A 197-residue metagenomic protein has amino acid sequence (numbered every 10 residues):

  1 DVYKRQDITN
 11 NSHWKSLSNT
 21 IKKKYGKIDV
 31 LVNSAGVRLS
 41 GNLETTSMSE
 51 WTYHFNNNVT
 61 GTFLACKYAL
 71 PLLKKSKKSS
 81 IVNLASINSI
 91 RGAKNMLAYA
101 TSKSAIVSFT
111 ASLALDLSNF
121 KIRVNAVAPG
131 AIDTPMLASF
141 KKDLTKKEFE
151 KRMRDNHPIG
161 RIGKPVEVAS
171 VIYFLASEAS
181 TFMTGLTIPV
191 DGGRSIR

Functional and structural regions predicted by a protein language model:
D1-Y3: Short, small-residue-biased leader/transition segments that mark boundaries at the very start of proteins
N42-L43, E50-F55, F149, M153: Substrate-binding pocket helix/loop in short-chain dehydrogenase/reductase
T46, G92-A100, S112, F140: Active-site loop-to-helix junction immediately N-terminal to the catalytic Tyr of the SDR YXXXK motif in Rossmann-fold
C66, S102: Active-site helix of classical SDR
P71, L115-N119, T181: Alpha-helical segment proximal to the catalytic Tyr-Lys
S86: Residue(s) in the substrate-gating loop at a strand-loop-helix junction that position the organic substrate next
R91, I172-Y173, T184-R197: Short C-terminal tail/terminal secondary-structure segment of NAD(P)H-dependent dehydrogenase/reductase domains
